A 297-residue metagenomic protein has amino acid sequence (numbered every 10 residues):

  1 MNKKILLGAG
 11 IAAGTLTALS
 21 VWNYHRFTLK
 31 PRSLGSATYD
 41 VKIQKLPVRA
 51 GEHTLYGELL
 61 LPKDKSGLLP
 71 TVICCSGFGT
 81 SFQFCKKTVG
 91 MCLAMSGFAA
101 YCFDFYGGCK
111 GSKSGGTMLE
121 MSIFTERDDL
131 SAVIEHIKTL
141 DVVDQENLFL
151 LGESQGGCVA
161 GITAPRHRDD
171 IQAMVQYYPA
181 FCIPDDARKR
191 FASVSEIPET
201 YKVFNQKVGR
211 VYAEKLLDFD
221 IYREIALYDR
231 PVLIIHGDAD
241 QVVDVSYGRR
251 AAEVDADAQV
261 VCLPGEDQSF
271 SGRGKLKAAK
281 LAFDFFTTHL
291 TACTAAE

Functional and structural regions predicted by a protein language model:
F27-D64: N-terminal cap/lid segment of alpha/beta-hydrolase-fold proteins
L69, C75-T80: Active-site glycine-rich loops that stabilize anionic/oxyanionic intermediates across multiple enzyme folds
F78-M91: The serine-hydrolase catalytic nucleophile loop
C92-K113: Conserved alpha/beta-hydrolase
L119-L140: Alpha/beta-hydrolase active-site loop
I162-R210: Hydrolase active-site cap/lid region
Y228, I234-H236, D240: Short beta-strand/loop motif that positions the catalytic acidic residue of the alpha/beta-hydrolase fold
E266-A279: Catalytic histidine-centered segment of alpha/beta-hydrolase-like enzymes
